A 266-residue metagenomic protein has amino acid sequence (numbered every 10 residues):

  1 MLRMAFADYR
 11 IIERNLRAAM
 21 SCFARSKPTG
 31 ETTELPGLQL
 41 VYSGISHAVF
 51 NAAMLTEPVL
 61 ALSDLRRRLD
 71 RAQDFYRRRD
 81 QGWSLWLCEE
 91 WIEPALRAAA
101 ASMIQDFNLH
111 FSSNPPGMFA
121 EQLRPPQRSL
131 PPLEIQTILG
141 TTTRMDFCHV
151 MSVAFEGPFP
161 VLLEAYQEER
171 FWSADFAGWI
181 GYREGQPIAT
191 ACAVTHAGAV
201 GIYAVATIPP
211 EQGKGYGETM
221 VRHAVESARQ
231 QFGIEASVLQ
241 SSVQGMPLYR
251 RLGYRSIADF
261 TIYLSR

Functional and structural regions predicted by a protein language model:
M1-R77, F171: N-terminal charged segments
T32-L35, E93, A98-F107, D175-A191: Conserved beta-hairpin
S46-N51, S112, T195-Y203, Q212: A conserved beta-turn-beta hairpin within the catalytic core of GNAT-like acetyltransferases that forms part
L65-Q73, A204-P209, G213-Q230, S241 (+1 more regions): Conserved acetyl-CoA-binding loop-helix of GNAT-fold acetyltransferases
L65-T142, L239, T261-S265: Acyl-donor-binding surface of acyltransferase catalytic domains
I104, Y249, Y254: Conserved active-site tyrosine of GNAT-family acetyltransferases
V150-V161: Helix-loop element at the rim of GNAT/NAT acetyltransferase active sites that forms part of the acceptor-substrate
F159-P210: A conserved beta-strand-loop-helix scaffold within acyl/acetyltransferase catalytic domains
